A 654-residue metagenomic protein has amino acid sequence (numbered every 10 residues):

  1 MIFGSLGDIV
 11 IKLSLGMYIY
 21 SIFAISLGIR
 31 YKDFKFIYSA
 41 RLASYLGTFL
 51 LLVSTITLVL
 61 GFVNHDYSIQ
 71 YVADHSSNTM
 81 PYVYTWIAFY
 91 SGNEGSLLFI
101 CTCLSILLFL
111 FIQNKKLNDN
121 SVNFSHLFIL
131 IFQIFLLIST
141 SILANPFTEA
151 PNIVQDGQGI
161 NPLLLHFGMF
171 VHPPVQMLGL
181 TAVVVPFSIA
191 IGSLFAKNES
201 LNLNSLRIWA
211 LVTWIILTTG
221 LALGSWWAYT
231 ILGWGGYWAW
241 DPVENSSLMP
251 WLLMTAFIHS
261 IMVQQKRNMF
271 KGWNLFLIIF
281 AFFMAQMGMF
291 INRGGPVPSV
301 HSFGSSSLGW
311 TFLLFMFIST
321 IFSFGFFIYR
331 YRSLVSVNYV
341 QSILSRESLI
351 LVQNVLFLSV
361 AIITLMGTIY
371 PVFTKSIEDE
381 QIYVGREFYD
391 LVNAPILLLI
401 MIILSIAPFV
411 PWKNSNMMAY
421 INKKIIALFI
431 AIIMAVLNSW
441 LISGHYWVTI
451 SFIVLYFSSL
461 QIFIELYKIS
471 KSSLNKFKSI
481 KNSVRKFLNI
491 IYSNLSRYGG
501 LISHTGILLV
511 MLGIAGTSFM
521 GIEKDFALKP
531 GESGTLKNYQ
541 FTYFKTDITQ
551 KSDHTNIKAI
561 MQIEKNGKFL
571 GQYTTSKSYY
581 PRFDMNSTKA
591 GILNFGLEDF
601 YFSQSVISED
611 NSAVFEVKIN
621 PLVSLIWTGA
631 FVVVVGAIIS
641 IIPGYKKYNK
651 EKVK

Functional and structural regions predicted by a protein language model:
M1-K654: Solvent-exposed, non-transmembrane regions of integral membrane proteins
